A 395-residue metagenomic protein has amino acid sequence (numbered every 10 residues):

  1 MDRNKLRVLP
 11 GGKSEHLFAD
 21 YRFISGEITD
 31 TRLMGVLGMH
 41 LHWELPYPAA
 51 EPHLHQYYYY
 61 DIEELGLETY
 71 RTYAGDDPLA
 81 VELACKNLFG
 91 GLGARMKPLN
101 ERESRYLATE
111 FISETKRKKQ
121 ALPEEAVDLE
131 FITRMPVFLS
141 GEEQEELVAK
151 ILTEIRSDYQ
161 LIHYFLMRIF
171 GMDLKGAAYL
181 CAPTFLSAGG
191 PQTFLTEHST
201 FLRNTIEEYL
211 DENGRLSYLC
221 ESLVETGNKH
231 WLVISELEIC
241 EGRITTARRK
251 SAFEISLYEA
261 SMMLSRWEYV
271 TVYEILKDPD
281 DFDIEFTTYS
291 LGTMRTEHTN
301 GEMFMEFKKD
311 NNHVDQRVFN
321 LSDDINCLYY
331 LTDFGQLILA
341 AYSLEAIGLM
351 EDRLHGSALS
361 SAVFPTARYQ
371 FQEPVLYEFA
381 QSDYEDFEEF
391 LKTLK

Functional and structural regions predicted by a protein language model:
D2-K395: Non-catalytic terminal/accessory regions
